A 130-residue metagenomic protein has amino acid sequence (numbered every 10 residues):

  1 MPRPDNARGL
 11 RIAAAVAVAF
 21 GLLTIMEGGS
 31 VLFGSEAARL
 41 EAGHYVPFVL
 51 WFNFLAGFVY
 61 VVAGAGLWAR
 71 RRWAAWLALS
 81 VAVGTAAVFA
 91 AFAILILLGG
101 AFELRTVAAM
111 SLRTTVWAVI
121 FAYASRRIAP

Functional and structural regions predicted by a protein language model:
M1-P130: Topology signature of small-to-medium multi-pass alpha-helical membrane proteins
